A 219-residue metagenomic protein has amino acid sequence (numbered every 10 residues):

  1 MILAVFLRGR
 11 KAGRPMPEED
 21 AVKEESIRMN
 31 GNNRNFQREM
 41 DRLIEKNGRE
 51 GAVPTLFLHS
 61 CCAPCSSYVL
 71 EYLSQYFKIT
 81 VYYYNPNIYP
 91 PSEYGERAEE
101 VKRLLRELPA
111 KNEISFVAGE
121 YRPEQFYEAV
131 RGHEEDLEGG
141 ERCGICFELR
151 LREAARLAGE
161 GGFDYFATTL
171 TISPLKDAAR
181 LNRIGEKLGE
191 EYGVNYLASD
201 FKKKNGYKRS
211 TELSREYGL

Functional and structural regions predicted by a protein language model:
M1-E25: N-terminal amphipathic/basic-hydrophobic helices that include classical n-h-c signal peptides and signal-anchor
D20-L219: Nucleotide-activated chemistry modules centered on ATP-dependent adenylation/adenylyltransferase
